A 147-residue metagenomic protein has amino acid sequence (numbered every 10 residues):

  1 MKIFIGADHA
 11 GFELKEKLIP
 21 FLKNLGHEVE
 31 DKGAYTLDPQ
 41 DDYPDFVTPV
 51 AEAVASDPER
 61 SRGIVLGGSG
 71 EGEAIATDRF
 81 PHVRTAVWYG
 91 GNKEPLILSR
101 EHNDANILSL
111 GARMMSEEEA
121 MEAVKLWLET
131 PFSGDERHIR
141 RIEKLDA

Functional and structural regions predicted by a protein language model:
K2-F21: N-terminal beta1-alpha1 ligand-phosphate binding loop
K2-I3, R60-G63, V83-R84: Short active-site oxyanion
G6, A10-G11, K93-A147: C-terminal binding/interaction regions
E16-I19, I75-R79, M121: Short amphipathic alpha-helical segments
L25, A53, D57, F80 (+2 more regions): Change "in soluble alpha/beta enzymes" to "in soluble alpha/beta proteins
E28-Q40: A short beta-strand-loop structural module common to alpha/beta enzyme folds
D45-V65: Short, structured active-site "lid" loops
L66-R113: Mid-chain, well-packed structural core segment of small domains
